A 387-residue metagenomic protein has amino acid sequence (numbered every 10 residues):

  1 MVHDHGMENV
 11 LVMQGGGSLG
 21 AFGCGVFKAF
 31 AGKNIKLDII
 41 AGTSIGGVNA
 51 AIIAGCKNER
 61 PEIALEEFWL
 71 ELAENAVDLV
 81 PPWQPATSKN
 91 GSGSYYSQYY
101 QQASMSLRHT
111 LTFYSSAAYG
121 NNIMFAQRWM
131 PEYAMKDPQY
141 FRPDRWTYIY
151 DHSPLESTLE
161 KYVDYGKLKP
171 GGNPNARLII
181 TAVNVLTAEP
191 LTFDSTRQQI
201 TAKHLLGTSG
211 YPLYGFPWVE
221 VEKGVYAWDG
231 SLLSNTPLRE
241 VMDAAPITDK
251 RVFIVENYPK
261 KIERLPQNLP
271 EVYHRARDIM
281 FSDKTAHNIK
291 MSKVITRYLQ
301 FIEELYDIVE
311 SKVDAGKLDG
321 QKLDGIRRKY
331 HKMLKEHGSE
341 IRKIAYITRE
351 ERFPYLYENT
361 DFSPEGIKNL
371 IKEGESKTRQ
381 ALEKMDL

Functional and structural regions predicted by a protein language model:
M1-E8, A182-A188: Small-residue-rich anion-binding loops in enzyme active sites
H5-V10, G17-T147, S153, L159 (+5 more regions): Patatin-like phospholipase
K36-I39, G224-V225, R342: Short active-site oxyanion
A134-P246, N359: Active-site gating loop/helix substructures
Q139, P154, L159, R297-L387: C-terminal helical/tail subdomains of lipid-metabolizing enzymes
A182-T187, S234, E256-K261, K312 (+2 more regions): Glycine-rich beta-alpha junction loops
D249, I254-E256: A conserved active-site cap/scaffold subdomain adjacent to cofactor or substrate pockets
P266-S311: Acidic, Ser/Thr-rich peripheral helices and adjacent loops at domain boundaries
